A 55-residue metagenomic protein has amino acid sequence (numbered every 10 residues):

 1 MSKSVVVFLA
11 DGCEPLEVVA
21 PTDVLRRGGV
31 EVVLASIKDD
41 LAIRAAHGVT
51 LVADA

Functional and structural regions predicted by a protein language model:
M1-A55: Extended, subdomain-level signal for the structured scaffold at the beginning of enzyme domains
